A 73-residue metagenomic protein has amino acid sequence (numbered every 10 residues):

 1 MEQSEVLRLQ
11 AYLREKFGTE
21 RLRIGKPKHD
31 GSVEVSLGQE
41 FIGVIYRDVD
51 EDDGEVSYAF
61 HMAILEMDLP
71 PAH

Functional and structural regions predicted by a protein language model:
M1-H73: Terminal leader/tail segments of proteins
